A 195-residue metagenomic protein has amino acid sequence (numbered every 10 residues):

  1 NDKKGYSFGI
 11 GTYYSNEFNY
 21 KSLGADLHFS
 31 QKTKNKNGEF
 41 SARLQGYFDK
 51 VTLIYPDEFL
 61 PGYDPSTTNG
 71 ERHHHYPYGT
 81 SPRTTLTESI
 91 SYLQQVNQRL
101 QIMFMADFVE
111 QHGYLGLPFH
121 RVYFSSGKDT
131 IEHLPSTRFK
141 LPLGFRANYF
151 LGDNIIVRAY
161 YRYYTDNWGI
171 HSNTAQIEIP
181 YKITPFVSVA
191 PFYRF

Functional and structural regions predicted by a protein language model:
N1, F40-L100, S188-F195: Outer-membrane beta-barrel translocator/channel fold
D2, L27-Q31, I90-Q94, F145-Y149 (+2 more regions): Residues on the lipid-exposed face of transmembrane beta-strands in outer-membrane beta-barrel proteins
K3-G9, E58-H73, V122-K128, G152-R158: Flexible, solvent-exposed coil segments and beta strand-coil junctions, predominantly the extracellular/periplasmic
K4-G9, K36-F40, Q98-I102, N154-A159 (+1 more regions): Repeated loop/turn-to-beta-strand initiation elements of outer-membrane beta-barrel proteins
G11-S15, H28, R72-Y78, G127-L134 (+1 more regions): Extracellular loop and loop/strand-boundary signature of outer-membrane beta-barrel proteins
T12-F18, Q31-T33, G46-K50, F108-H112 (+4 more regions): Transmembrane beta-strands of outer-membrane beta-barrel pores
Y20-H28, T52-L60, L115-V122, I170-A175: Outer-membrane beta-barrel translocator domains and adjoining extracellular loop/strand segments of Gram-negative
K21-A25, P82-L86, T137-L143, H171-N173: Residues that define the transmembrane beta-barrel architecture of outer-membrane proteins
